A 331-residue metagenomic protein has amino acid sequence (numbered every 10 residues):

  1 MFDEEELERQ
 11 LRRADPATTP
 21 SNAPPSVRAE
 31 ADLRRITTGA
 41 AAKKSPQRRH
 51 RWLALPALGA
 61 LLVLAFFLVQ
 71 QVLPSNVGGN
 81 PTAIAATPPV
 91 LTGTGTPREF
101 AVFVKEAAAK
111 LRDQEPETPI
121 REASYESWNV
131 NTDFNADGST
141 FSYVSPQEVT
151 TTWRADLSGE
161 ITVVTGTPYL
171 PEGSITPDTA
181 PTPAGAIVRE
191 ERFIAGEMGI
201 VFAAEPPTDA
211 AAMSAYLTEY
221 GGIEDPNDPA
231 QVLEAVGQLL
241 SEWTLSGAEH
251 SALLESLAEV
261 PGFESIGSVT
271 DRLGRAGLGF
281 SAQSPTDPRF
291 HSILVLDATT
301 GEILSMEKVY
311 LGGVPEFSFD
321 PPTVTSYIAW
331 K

Functional and structural regions predicted by a protein language model:
M1-T92: N-terminal export/targeting signals for secretion/compartment entry
A54, V63-K331: Intrinsically disordered, low-complexity prosegments and terminal tails associated with secretory/extracytoplasmic
